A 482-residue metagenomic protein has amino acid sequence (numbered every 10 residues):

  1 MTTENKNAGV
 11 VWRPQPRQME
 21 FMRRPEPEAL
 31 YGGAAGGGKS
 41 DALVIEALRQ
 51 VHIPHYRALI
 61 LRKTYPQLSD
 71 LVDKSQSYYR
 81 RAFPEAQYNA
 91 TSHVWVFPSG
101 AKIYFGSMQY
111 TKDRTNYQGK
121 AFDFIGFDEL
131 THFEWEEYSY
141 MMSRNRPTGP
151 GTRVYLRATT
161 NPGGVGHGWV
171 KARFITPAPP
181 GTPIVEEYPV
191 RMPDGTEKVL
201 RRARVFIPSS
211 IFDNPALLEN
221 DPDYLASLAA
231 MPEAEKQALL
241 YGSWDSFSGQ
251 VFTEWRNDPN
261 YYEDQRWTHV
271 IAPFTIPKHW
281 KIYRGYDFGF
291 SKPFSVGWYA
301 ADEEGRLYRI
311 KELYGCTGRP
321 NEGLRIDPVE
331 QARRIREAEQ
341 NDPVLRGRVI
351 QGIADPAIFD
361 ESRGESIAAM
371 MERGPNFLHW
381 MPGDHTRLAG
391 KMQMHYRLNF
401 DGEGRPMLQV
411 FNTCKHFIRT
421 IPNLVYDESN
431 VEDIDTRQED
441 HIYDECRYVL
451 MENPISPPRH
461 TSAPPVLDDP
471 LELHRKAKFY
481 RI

Functional and structural regions predicted by a protein language model:
M1-P27: Pre-P-loop entry segment of helicase/translocase ATPase cores
S40-P54: Walker A/P-loop NTP-binding motif
Y56-L68: Conserved RecA-like ASCE P-loop NTPase motor core of nucleic-acid helicases/translocases
P66-D123: Inter-Walker segment of RecA-like/P-loop motor cores
D128-E129: Walker B catalytic acidic pair
H132-N214: ASCE P-loop NTPase helicase motor core
D213-Y286: ATPase catalytic-site recognition across NTP-hydrolyzing enzymes
G297, G305-Q438, P454-H460, P465-V466 (+1 more regions): Mg2+-dependent endonuclease catalytic cores in nucleic-acid-processing enzymes, primarily RNase H-like
